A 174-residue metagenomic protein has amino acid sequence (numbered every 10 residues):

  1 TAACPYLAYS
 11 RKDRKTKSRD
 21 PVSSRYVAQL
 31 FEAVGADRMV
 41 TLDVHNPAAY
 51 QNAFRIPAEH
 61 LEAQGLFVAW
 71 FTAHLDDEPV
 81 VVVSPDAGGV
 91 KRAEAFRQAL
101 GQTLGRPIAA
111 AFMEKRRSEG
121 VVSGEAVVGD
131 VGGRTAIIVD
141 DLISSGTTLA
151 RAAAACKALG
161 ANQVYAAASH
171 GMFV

Functional and structural regions predicted by a protein language model:
T1-V174: PRPP-associated nucleotide enzymes
